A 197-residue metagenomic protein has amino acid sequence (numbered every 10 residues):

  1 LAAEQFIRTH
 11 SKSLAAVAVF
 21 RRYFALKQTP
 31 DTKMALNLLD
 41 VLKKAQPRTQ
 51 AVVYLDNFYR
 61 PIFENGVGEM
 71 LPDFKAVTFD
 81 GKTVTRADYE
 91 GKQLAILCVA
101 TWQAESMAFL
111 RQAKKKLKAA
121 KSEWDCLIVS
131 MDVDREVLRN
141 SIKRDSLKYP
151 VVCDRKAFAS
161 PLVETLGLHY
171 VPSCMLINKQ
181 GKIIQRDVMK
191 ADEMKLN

Functional and structural regions predicted by a protein language model:
L1-V84, G91, A108, K115: Oxidative protein folding and maturation machinery
K27, W102-E105, A191: Short acidic, S/G/P-rich loop/turn micro-motifs used as interaction or catalytic elements
T78-F79, I128, P150, P161: A cross-kingdom marker for long, charged
V84-A113, D125-L127: Short active-site neighborhood of thiol/selenol oxidoreductases, capturing the structured segment around
E90-L94, K121-D125, S146-K148, K179: Loop/turn elements at helix/coil->beta-strand transitions in domains of secreted/extracellular proteins
C98-T101, M131-V133, D187-V188: Structural motif
E105-D145, A157-V163: Structural microenvironment flanking redox-active thiols in thiol-disulfide oxidoreductases
D145-L147, D154-N197: Thiol/disulfide oxidoreductase modules built on the thioredoxin-like
